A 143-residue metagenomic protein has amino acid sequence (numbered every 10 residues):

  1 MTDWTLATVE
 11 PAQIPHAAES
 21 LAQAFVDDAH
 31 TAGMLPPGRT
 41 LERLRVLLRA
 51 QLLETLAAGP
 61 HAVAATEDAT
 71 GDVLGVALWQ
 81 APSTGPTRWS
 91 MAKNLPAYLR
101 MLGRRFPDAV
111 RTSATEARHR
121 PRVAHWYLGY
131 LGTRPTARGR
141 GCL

Functional and structural regions predicted by a protein language model:
M1-P15: Conserved N-terminal entry element of GNAT/NAT acetyltransferase domains
T2-W4, T70-V76, W126: Glycine-rich phosphate/pyrophosphate-binding loop shared by adenosine-nucleotide-utilizing enzymes
P11-M34, L74: A short, well-structured alpha-helix characteristic of acyl/acetyltransferase catalytic modules
D28-A50: Conserved GNAT-fold acetyl-CoA-binding loop/helix
V46-A64, P121-Y127: A short helix-loop-beta-strand connector motif used in the catalytic cores of GNAT acetyltransferases and, in some
A58-A77, G132-R134: Conserved beta-hairpin
V76-R138: Conserved acyl-donor/pantetheine-binding loop and adjacent beta-alpha core of acyl/acetyltransferases and related
G139-L143: Glycine-rich acyl-CoA binding loop
